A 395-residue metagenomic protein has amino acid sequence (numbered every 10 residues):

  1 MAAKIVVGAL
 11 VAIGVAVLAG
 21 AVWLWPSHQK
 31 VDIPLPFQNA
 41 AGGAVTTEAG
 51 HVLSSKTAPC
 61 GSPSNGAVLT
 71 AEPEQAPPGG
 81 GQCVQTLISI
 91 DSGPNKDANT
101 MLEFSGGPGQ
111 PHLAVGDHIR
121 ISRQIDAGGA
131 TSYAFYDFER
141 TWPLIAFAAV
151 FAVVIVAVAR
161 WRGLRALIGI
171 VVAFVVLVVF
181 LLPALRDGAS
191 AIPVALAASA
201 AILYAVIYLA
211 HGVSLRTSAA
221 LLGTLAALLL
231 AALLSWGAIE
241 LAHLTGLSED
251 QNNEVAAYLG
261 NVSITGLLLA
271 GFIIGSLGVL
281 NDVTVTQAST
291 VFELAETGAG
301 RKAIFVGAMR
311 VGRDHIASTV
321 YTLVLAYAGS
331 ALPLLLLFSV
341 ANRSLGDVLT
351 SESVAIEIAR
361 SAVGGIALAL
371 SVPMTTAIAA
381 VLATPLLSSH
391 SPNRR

Functional and structural regions predicted by a protein language model:
M1-V45: Hydrophobic secretory-pathway targeting helix
G43-Q82, I119: Structural detector for short beta-strands of small beta-barrel domains
S105-R140: Extended, hydrophilic extramembrane loops/domains of integral membrane proteins
F135-F151: N-terminal membrane-entry
A149-V156, W161-E254, V262-G275: Transmembrane alpha-helical segments that form the functional core of multipass membrane systems
A220-L228, A257-I274, S318, T322 (+2 more regions): Pore-lining and gate-forming transmembrane alpha-helices of multi-pass membrane transport proteins
L277, D282-V285, V291-N342, G346: Helical hairpin unit composed of two closely spaced alpha helices linked by a short loop
A328, L332-R395: Hydrophobic alpha-helical transmembrane segments of membrane transport and translocation systems, primarily multi-pass
